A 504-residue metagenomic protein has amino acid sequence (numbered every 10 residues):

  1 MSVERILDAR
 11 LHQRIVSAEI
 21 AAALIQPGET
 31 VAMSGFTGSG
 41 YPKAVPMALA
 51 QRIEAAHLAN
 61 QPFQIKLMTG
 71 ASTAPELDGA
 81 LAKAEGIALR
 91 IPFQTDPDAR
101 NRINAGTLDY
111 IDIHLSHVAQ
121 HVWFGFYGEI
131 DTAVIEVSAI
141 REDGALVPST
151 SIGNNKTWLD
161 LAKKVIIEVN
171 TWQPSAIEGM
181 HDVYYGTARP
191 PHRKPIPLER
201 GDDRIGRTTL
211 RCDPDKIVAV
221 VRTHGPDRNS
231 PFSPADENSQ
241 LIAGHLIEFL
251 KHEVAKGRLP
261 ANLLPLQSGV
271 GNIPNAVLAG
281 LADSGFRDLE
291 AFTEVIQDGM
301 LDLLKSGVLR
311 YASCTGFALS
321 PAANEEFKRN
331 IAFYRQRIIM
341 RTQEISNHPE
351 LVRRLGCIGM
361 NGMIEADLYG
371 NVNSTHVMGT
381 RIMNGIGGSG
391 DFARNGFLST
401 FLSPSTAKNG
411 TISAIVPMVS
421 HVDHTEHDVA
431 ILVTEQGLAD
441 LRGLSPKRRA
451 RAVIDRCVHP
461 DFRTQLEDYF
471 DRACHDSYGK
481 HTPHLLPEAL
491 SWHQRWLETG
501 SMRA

Functional and structural regions predicted by a protein language model:
M1-A504: Conserved alpha/beta enzyme-core scaffold
